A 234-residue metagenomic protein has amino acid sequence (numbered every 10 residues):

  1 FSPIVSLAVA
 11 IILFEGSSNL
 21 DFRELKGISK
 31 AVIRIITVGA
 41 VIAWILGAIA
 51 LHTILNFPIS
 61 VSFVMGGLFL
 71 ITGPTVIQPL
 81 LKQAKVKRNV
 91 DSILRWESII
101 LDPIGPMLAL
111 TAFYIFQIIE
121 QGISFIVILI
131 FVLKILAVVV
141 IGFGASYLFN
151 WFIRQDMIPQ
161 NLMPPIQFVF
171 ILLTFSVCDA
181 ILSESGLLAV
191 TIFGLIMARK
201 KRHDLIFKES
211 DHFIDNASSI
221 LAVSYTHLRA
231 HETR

Functional and structural regions predicted by a protein language model:
F1-A230, R234: Transmembrane helical cores of multi-pass secondary ion antiporters/exchangers
